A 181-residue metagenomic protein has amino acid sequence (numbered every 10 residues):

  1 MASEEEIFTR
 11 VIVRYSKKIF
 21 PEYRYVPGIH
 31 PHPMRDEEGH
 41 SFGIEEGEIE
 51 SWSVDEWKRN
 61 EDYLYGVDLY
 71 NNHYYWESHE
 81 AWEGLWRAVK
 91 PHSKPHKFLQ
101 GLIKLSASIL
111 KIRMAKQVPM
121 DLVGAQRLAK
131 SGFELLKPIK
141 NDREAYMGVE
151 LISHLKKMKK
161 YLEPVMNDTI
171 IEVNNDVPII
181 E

Functional and structural regions predicted by a protein language model:
M1-E77, A81-V89, I139-E181: N-terminal alpha-helical interaction modules that lie
E56, H96-F98: Residue signature of alpha-solenoid helical repeat architecture, marking inter-repeat boundaries and helix-start
Y63, Y75-W76, Q117-L122, A129: TPR-repeat structural position
Y70, L105, L110-M114: Specific register positions within alpha-helical solenoid repeats of the TPR/Sel1-like families, i.e., one
